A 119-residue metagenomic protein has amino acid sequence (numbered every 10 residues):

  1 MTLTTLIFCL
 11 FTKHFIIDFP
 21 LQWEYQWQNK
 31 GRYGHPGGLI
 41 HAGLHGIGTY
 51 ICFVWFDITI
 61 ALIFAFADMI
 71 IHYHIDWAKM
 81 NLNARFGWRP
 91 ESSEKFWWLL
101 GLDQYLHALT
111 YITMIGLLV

Functional and structural regions predicted by a protein language model:
M1-V119: Hydrophobic alpha-helical transmembrane segments
